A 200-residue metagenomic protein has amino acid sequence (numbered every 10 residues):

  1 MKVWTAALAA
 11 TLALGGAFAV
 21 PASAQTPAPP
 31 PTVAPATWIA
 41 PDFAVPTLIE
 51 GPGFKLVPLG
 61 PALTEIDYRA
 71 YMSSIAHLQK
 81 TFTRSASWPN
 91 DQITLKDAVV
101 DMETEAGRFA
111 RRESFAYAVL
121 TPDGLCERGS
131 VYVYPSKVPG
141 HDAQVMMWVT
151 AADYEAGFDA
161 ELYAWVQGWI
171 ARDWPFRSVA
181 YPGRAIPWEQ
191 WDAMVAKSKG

Functional and structural regions predicted by a protein language model:
M1-W4: Positively charged n-region of N-terminal signal peptides that target proteins for export
A7-A17: Bacterial N-terminal signal peptides
A19-A24: Boundary at the C-terminal end of the N-terminal hydrophobic targeting segment
P27-D153, W165, W169, D173-G200: GNAT-family acyltransferases
G157-W165: Conserved acetyl-CoA pyrophosphate-binding loop and the N-cap/start of the following alpha-helix in GNAT-like
